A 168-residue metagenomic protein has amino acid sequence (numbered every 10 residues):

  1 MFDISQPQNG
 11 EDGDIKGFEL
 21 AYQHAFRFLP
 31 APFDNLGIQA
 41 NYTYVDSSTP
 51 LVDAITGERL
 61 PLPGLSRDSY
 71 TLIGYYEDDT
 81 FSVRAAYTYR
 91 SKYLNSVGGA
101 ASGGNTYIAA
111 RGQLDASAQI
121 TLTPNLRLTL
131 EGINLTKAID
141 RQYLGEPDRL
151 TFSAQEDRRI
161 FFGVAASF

Functional and structural regions predicted by a protein language model:
F2-V97, T136: Gram-negative outer-membrane beta-barrel transporters
D3, G13, A109, L128-E131: Generic secretory/membrane-interface signal
P7, R59-L60, G104-N105, R149-T151: Short, P/G- and charge-enriched loop/turn segments at secondary-structure junctions
R67, A109-R111: Short solvent-exposed loop/turn micro-motifs enriched in small/polar/acidic residues
E77-D78, I108, L122: Structural motif
Y89-G98, Q119-F168: C-terminal beta-signal and adjacent terminal beta-strands/loops of Gram-negative outer-membrane beta-barrel proteins
A101: Acidic interhelical loop/turn segments
D115: Mobile, glycine-rich extracellular loop/lid and propeptide segments that shape or gate substrate/ligand access
